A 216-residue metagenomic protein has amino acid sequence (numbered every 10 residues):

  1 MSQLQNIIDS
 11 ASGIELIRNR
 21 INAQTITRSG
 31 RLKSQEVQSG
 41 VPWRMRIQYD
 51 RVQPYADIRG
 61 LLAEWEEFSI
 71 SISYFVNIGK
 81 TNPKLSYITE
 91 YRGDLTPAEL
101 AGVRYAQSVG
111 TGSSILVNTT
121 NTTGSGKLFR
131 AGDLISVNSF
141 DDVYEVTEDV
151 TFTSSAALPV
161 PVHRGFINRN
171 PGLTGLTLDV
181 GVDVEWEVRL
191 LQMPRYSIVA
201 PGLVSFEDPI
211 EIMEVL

Functional and structural regions predicted by a protein language model:
M1-L216: Extracellular/virion structural assembly segments
